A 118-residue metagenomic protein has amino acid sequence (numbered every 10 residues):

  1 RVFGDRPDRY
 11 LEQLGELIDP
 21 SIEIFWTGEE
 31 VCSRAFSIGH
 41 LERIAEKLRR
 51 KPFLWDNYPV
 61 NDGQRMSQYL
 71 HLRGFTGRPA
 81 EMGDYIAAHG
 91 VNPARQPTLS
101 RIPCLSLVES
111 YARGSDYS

Functional and structural regions predicted by a protein language model:
R1-G114: Catalytic-core regions of glycoside hydrolase
